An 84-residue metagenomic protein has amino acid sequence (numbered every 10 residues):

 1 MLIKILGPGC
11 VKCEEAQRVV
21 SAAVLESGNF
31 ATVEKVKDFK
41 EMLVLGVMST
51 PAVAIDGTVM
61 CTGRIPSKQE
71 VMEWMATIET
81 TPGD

Functional and structural regions predicted by a protein language model:
M1-V19: Local sequence-structure signature of Cys/Sec-based thiol-disulfide redox active-site neighborhoods
E15, D38-E41, E70: Residue-level recognition of oxygen-bearing side chains
E15-R18, M48, P66: Generic recognition of short, well-ordered alpha-helical segments
Q17-T32: Conserved helix-turn-beta segment immediately C-terminal to the redox Cys motif in thioredoxin-like folds
N29-E41: Thiol-based oxidoreductase modules, predominantly thioredoxin-like and allied folds used for disulfide exchange
G46-V53: Structural micro-motif
I55-P82: Non-catalytic, surface beta->alpha helical segment in thiol-disulfide oxidoreductase systems
